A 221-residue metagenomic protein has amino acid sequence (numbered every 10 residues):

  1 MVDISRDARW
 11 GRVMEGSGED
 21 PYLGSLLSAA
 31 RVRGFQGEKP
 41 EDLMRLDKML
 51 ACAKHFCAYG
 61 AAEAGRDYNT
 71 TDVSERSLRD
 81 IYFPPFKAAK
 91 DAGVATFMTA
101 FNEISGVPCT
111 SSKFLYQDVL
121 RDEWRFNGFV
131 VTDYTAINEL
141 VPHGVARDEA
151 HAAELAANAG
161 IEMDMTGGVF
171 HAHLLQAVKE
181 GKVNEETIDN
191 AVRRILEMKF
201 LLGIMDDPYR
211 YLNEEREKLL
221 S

Functional and structural regions predicted by a protein language model:
M1-S221: Glycoside hydrolase catalytic-domain context in secreted enzymes
